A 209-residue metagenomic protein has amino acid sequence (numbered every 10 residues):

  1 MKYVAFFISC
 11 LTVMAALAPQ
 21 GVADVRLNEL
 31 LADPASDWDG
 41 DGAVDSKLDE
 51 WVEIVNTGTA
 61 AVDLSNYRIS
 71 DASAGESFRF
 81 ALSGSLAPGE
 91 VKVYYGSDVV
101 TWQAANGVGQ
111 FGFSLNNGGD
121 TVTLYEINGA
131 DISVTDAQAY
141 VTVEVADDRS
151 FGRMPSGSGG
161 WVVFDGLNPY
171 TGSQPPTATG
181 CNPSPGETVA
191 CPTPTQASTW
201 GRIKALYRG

Functional and structural regions predicted by a protein language model:
M1-A5: Positively charged n-region of N-terminal signal peptides that target proteins for export
S9-C10, G21: Cleavable N-terminal signal peptides
P19-F164, T188-A190: Activation on beta-sandwich/Ig-like modules and their edge loops
G159-T193: A recurrent domain-boundary module in secreted/ectodomain proteins
P192-G209: Short acidic, low-complexity intrinsically disordered linear motifs used for protein-protein interactions
